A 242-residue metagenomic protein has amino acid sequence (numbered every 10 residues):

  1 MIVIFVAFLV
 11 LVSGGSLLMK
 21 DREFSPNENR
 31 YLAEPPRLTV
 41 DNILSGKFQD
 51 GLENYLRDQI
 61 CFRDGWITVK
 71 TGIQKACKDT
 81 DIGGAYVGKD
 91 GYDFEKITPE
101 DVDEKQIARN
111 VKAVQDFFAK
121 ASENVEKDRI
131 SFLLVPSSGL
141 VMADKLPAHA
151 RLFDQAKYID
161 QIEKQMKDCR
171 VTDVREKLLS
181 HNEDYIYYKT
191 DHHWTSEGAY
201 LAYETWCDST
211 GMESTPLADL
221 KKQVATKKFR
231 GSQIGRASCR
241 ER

Functional and structural regions predicted by a protein language model:
M1-R242: Extracellular glycan-modifying ectodomains
